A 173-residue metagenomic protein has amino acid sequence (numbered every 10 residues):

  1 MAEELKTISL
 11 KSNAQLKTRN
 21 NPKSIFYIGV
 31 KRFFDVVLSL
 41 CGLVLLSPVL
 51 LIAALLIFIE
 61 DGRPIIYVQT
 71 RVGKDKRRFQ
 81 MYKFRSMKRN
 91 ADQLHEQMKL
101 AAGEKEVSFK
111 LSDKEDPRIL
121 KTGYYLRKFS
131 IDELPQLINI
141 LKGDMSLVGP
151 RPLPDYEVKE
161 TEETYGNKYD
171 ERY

Functional and structural regions predicted by a protein language model:
M1-N13, P64, P135-Y173: Hydrophobic structural segments characteristic of membrane proteins
M1-V44, G166-Y169: N-terminal hydrophobic signal-anchor/signal peptide
E4-I8, Y67-P117: Short, glycine-rich, amphipathic interfacial segments at transmembrane boundaries or analogous
A14-S24, A101-K105, D116-I119: Short glycine/proline-rich turn/loop motifs
P22-Q93: A hydrophobic, helix-centered structural microdomain
D116-V148: Structured, soluble extracytoplasmic/luminal domains of envelope-associated proteins
